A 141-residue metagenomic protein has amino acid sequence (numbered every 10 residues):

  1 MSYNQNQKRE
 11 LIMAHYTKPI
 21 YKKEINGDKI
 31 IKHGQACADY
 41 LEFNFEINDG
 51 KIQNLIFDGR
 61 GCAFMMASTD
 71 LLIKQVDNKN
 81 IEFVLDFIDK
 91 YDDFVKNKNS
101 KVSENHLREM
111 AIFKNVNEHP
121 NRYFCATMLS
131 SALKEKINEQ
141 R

Functional and structural regions predicted by a protein language model:
M1-R141: Domain-level signature for proteins that mediate thiol-based redox and metal-cofactor handling
